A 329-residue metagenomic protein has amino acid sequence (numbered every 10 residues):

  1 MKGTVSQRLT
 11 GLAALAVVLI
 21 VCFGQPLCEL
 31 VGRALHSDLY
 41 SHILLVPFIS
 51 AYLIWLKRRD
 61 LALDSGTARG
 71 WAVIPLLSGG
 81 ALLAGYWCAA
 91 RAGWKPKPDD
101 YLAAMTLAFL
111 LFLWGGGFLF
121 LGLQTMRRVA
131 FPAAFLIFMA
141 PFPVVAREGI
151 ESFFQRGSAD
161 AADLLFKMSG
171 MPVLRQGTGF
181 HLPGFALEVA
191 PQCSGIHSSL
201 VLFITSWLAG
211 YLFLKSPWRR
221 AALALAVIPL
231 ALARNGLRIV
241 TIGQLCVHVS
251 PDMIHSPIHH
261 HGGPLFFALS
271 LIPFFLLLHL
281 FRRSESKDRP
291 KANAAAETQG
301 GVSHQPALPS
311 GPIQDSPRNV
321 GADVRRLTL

Functional and structural regions predicted by a protein language model:
M1-G300, L308-P309, L329: Hydrophobic N-terminal alpha-helices or hydrophobic patches in metabolic proteins across all domains of life
T298-G301, G311, R318, A322-R325: Positively charged N-terminal leader segments that act as targeting/secretion signals
